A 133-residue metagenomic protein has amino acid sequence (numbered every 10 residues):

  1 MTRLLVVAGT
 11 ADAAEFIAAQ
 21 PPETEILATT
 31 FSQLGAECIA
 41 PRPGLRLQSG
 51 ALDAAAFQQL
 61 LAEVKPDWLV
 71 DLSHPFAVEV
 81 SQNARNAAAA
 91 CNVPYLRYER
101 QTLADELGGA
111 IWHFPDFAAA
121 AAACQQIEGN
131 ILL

Functional and structural regions predicted by a protein language model:
T2-S32: N-terminal basic/disordered segments at the start of proteins
V6, V70-D71, L133: Redox-cofactor binding/interface segments in oxidoreductases and associated redox assembly factors
T10, T30-A36, Y98-L103, F117: Short, polar loop motifs at secondary-structure junctions
T24-I26, P41-S49, G109-F114: Active-site regions of enzymes building and remodeling cell-envelope glycoconjugates
I26, P94-L96, I131: Hydrophobic beta-strand scaffold residues
P43-L61: Glycine-rich, highly charged phosphate/nucleotide-binding loops
Q58-A120: Glycine/small-residue-rich loop that forms an oxyanion/phosphate-binding "nest" at active or ligand-binding sites
C124-L133: Conserved anion/nucleotide-ligand pocket segment
